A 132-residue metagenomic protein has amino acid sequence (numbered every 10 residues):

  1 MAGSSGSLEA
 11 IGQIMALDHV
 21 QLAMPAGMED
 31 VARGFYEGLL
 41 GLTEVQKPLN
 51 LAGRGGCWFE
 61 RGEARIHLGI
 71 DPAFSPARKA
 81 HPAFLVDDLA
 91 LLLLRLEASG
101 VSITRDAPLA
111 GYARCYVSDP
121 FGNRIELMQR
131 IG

Functional and structural regions predicted by a protein language model:
M1-M15, S99-G132: Vicinal oxygen chelate
A2-R33, A80-P82: N-terminal beta-strand motif that seeds the catalytic metal site of vicinal oxygen chelate
L17-A26, C57, D71-E97, A113-S118 (+1 more regions): Vicinal oxygen chelate
L22-R65: Core segments of cupin and vicinal oxygen chelate
D30-G34, G38, A90-A98, S102: Replace "anionic and nucleotidyl ligands
E44-Q46, L68, S102-R105: A short linear hydrophobic-aromatic micro-motif
L49-A52, A73-P76, A107-A110: A short beta-turn/loop motif at secondary-structure boundaries
